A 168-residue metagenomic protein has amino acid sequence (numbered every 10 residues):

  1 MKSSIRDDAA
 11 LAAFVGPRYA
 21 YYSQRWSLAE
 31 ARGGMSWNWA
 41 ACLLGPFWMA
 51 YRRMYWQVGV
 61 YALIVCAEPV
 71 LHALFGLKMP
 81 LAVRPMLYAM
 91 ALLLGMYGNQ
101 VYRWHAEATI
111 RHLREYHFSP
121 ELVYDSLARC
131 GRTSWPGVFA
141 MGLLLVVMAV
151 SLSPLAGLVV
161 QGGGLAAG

Functional and structural regions predicted by a protein language model:
M1-R25, E30, V65, P69-G168: Transmembrane helix recognition focused on a "late"/terminal membrane span
S27-V58, Y88-N99: Hydrophobic, aromatic-rich membrane-embedded alpha-helical segments
A41-F47, L63-L71: Hydrophobic, membrane-inserted alpha-helices
